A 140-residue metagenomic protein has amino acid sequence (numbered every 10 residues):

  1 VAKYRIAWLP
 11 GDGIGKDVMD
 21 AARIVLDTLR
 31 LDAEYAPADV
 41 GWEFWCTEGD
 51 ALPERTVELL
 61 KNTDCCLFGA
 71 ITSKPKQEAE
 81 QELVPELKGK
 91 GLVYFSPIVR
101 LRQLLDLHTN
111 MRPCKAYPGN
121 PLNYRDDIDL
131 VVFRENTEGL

Functional and structural regions predicted by a protein language model:
V1-G13, W42-L140: Anion-binding alpha/beta catalytic cores of soluble intermediary-metabolism enzymes, centered on
A2-D39: N-terminal phosphate-binding or glycine-rich loops at protein starts, especially the Walker A/P-loop of NTPases
